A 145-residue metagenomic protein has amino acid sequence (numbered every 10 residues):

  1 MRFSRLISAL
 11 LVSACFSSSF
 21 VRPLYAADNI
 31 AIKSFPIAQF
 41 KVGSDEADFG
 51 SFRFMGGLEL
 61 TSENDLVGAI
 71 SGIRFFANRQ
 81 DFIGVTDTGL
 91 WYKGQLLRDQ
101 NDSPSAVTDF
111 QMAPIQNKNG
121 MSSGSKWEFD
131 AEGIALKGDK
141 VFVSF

Functional and structural regions predicted by a protein language model:
R2-R5, C15-F145: Sequence/structural signature of beta-propeller domains
